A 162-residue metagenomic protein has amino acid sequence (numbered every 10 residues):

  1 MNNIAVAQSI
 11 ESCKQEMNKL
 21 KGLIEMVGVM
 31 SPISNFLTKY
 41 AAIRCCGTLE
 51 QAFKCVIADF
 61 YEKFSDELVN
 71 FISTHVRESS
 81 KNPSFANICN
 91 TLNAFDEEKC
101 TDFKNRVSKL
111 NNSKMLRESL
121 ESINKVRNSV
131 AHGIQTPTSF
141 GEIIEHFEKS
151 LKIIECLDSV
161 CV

Functional and structural regions predicted by a protein language model:
M1-T38: Charged alpha-helical initiation segments
I4, P32-Y40, K114-E118, P137 (+1 more regions): Short, solvent-exposed segments of well-ordered alpha helices
E11, N18, I43, G47 (+3 more regions): Generic structural signal for well-ordered, non-transmembrane alpha-helical segments in soluble/cytosolic regions
M17, K21-I24, A52, R127 (+2 more regions): A structural signal for well-ordered alpha-helices, especially hydrophobic packing surfaces of coiled-coils
G22-V29, Y61, H132-Q135, S139 (+1 more regions): Short, flexible helix-adjacent loops and helix caps
L37-Y61: Short, hydrophobic, well-ordered secondary-structure elements
K63-P137, C156-S159: Flexible secondary-structure boundary motifs
T136-V162: C-terminal structured interaction module
